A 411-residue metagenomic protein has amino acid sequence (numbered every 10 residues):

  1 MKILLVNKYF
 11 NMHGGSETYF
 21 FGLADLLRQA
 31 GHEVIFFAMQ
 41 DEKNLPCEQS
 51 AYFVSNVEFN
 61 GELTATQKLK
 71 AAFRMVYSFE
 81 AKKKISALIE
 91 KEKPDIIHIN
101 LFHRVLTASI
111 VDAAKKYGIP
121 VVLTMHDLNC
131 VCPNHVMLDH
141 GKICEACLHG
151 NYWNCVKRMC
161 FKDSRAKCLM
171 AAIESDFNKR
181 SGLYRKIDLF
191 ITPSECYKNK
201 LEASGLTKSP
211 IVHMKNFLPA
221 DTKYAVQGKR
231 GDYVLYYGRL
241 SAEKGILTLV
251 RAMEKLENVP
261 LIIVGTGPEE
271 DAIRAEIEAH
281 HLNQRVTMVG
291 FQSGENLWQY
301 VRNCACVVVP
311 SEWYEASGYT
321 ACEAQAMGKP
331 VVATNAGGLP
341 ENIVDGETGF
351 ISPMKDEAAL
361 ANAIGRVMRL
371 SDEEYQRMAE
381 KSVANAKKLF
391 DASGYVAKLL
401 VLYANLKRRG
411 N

Functional and structural regions predicted by a protein language model:
M1-N44, E90-E92, I110, Y117-P120 (+1 more regions): N-terminal subdomain of nucleotide-sugar transferases
T18, D232-K255, P268-R274: A conserved mid-protein helix/loop that constitutes part of the nucleotide-sugar donor-binding site
V76, E373-A404: A charged, aromatic-enriched C-terminal amphipathic alpha-helix characteristic of glycosyltransferases across folds
I89, F291-Q292, Q299-C304: Short alpha-helical donor nucleotide-sugar binding micro-motif in glycosyltransferases
C130, H149-K223, M288: Donor nucleotide-sugar binding/catalytic pocket of nucleotide-sugar-dependent glycosyltransferases
R274-E295: Nucleotide-activated donor-binding/catalytic signature segment of Leloir-type glycosyltransferases, i.e., the conserved
R302-A316, K329: Acidic donor-binding loop of glycosyltransferase active sites
D345-G346, F350-E357, R366-D372: Conserved acidic donor-binding segment of nucleotide-sugar-dependent glycosyltransferases
